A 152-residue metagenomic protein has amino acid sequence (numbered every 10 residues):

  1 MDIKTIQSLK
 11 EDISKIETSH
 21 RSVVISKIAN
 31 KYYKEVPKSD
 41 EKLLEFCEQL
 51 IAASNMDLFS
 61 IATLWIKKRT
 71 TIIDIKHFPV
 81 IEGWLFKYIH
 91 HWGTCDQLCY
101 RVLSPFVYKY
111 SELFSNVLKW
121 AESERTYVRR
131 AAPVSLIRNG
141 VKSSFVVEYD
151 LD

Functional and structural regions predicted by a protein language model:
M1-D152: Alpha-helical scaffold domains
